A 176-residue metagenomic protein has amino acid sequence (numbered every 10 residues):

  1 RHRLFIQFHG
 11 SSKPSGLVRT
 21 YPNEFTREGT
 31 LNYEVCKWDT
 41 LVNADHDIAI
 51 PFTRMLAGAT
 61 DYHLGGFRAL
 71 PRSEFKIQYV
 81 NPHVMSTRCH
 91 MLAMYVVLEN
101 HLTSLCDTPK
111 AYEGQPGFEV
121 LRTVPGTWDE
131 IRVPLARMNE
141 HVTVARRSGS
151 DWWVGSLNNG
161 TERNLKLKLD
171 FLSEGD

Functional and structural regions predicted by a protein language model:
R1-P82: Aromatic- and carboxylate-enriched substrate-binding clefts and catalytic-loop regions of carbohydrate-active enzymes
L4, T26, L102, L157-N159: Hydrophobic alpha-helix feature that most strongly marks membrane-spanning transmembrane helices and their immediate
I6, V97, V154: Conserved, mostly hydrophobic/aromatic
K13-V18, A69-P71, S104-C106, E113-Q115 (+2 more regions): Flexible loop/turn segments at secondary-structure boundaries
P14, Y112-V120, V124, G160-R163 (+1 more regions): Active/binding-pocket-proximal capping segment
F75-S148: Glycine-rich, aromatic-lined ligand/substrate-binding cores of catalytic and carbohydrate-binding domains
M138-E174: Carbohydrate-binding surface patches
